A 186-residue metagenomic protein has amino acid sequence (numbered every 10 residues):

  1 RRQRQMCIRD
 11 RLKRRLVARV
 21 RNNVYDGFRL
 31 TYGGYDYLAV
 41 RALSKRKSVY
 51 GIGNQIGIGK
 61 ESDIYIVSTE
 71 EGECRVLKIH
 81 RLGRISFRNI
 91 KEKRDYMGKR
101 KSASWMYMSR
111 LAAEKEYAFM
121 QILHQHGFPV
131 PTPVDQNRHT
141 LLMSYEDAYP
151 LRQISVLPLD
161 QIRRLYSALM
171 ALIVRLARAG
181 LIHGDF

Functional and structural regions predicted by a protein language model:
R1-R2, S102: N-terminal non-globular leader segments, chiefly Sec-dependent signal peptides
Q3-I8: Short, small-residue-biased leader/transition segments that mark boundaries at the very start of proteins
L12-N22: A short, conserved structural fragment
A18, D36-P150: Conserved ATP-binding subdomain of kinase catalytic cores across diverse folds
V20-A39: Accessory beta->alpha helical hairpin/"wing" motif in late/C-terminal subdomains of nucleic-acid enzymes
R21-N22, P133, F186: Residue-level detector of family-conserved "landmark" positions at structurally sensitive sites
I64, D185-F186: A phosphate-binding catalytic loop at a beta-strand-loop-alpha-helix junction that coordinates phosphoryl groups
S104-P129, R152-G184: Conserved kinase catalytic-core helix
